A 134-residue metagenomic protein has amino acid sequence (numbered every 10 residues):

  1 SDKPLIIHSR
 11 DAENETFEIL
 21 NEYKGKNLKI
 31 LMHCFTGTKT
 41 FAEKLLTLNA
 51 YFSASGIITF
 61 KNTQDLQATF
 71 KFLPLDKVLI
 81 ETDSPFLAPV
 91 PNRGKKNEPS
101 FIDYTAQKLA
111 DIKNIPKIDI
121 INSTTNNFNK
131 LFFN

Functional and structural regions predicted by a protein language model:
S1-L48, K61, A68-T69, L73 (+2 more regions): Divalent metal-binding pocket/active-site signature
T36, G56-F60, S84-P85: Short, acidic/turn-prone active-site loops that include or flank metal/cofactor- and phosphate-binding residues
N49-T63: His/Asp/Glu-enriched short active-site or ligand-binding loop at hydrolase and phosphoryl-transfer sites
Q67-A68, Q107: Active-site phosphate/pyrophosphate- and oxyanion-stabilizing loops and adjacent acidic/basic residues in soluble
D76-S84: Non-cysteine beta-strand/loop elements that form the S-adenosyl-L-methionine
A88: Short pre-catalytic strand/loop immediately N-terminal to key active-site residues, enriched for Gly-Thr
S100-N134: Mid-to-C-terminal alpha-helical segments outside catalytic/metal-binding sites
